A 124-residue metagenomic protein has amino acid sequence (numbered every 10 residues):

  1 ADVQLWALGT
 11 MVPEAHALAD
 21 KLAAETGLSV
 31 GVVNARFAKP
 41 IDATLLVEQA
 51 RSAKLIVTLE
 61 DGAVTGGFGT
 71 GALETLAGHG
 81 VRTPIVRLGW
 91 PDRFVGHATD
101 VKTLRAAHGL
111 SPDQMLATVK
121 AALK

Functional and structural regions predicted by a protein language model:
A1-K124: Thiamine diphosphate
